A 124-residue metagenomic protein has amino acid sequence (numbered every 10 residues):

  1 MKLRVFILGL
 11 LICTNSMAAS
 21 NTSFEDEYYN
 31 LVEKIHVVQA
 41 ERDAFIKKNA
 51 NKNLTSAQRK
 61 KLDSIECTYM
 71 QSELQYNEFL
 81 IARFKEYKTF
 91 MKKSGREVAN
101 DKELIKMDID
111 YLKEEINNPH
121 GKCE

Functional and structural regions predicted by a protein language model:
L3-S16: Sec-dependent N-terminal signal peptides
G9-L11, E41, K48-N49, I109 (+1 more regions): Enrichment for repetitive, rod-forming helical segments
A18-S64, P119-E124: Immediate post-signal-peptide N-terminus of mature secreted/exported proteins
E66-E124: Compact alpha-helical subdomains of small soluble proteins
